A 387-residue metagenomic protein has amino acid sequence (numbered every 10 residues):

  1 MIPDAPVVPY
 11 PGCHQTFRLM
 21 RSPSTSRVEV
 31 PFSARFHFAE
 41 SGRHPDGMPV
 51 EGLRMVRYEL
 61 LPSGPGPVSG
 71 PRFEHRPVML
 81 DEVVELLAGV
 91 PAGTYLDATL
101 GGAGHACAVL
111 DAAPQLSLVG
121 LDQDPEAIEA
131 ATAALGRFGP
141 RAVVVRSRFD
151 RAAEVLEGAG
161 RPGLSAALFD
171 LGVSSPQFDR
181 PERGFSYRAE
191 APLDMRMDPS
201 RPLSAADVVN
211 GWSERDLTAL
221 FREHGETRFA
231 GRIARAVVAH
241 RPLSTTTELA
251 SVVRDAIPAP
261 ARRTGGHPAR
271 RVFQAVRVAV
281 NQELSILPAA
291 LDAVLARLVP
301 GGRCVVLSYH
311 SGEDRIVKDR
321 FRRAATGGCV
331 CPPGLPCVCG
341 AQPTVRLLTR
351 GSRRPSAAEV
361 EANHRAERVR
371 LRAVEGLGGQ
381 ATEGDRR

Functional and structural regions predicted by a protein language model:
I2-P3, T16-S22, S26: Alpha-helix boundary/capping motif
V7, S26-V30, H37, G42-P45: Low-complexity, intrinsically disordered segments with a bias for serine/threonine
F36-F38, R43-R387: S-adenosyl-L-methionine-dependent methyltransferase catalytic core, i.e., the SAM/SAH-binding region
